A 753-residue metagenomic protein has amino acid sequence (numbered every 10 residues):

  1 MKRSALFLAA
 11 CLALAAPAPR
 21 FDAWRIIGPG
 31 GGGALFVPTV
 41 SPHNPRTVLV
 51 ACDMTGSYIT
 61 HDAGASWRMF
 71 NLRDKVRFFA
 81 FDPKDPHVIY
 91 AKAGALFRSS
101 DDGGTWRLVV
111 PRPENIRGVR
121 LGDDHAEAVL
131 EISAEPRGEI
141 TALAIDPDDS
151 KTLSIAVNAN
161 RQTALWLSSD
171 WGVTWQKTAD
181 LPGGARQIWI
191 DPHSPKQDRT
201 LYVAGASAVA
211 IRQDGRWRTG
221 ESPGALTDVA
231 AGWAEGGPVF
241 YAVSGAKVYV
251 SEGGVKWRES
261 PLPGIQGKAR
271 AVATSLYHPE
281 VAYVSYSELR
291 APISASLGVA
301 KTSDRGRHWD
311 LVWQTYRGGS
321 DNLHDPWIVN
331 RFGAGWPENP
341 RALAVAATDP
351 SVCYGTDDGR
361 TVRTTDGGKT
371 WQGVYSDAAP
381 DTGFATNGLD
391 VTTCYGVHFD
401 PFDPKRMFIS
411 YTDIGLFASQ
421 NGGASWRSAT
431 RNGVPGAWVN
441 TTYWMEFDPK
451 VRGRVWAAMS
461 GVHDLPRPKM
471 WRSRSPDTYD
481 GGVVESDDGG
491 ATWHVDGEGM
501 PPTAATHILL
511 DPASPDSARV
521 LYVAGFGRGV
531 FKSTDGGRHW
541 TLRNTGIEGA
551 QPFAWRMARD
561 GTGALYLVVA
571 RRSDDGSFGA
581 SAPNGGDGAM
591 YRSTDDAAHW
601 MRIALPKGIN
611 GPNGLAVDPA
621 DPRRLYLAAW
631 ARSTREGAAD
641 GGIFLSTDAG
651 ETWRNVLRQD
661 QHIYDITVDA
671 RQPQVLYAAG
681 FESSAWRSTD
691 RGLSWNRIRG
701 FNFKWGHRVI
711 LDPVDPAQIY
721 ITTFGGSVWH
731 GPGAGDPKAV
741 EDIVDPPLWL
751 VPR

Functional and structural regions predicted by a protein language model:
M1-S4: Positively charged n-region of N-terminal signal peptides that target proteins for export
F7-A10, A15-R753: Extracellular glycan-interacting surfaces
